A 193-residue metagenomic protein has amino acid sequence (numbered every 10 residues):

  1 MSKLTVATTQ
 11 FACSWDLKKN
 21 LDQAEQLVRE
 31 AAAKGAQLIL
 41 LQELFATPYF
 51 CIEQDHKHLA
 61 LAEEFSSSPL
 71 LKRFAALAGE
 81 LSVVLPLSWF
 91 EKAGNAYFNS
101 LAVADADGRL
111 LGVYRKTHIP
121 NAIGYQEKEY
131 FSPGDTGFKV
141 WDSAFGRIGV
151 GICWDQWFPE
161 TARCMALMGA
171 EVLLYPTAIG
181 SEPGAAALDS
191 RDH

Functional and structural regions predicted by a protein language model:
M1-V6: Extreme N-terminal starter segment of soluble prokaryotic enzymes
A7, V84-P86, G149, L173: Structural detector of well-ordered beta-strand residues that form the stable sheet scaffold of enzyme domains
T8, L41, C153: Generic enzyme active-site microenvironment
Q10-L17: Short polar catalytic/cofactor-binding loops
L17, Q26-D107, V113, I179-H193: Cys-nucleophile CN-hydrolase/nitrilase-fold catalytic domain and related Cys-dependent amidase chemistry that acts on
K19-V28, F158-R163: Short, acidic/polar
N20-L21, S67, W154: A conditional alpha-helix N-cap/helix-loop micro-motif detector
E63, A76, K92-H193: Active-site catalytic loop in hydrolytic enzyme cores
